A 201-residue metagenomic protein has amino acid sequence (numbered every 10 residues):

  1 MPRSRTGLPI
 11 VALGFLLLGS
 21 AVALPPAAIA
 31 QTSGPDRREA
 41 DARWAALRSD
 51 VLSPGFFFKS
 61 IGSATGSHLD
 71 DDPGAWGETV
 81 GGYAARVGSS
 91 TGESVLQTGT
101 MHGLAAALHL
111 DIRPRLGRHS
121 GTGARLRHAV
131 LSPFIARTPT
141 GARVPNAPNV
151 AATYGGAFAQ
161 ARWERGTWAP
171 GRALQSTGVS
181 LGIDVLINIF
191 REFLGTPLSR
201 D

Functional and structural regions predicted by a protein language model:
P2-A12: Bacterial N-terminal signal peptides that target proteins for export
L18-S90, M101, A105-A106, L110 (+5 more regions): N-terminal targeting leaders of membrane proteins
T140, V144-A147: Membrane-interface loop-to-helix entry segments
P148-A161: Hydrophobic alpha-helical membrane segments
Q160-R172: Membrane-helix boundary connector in multi-pass membrane proteins
